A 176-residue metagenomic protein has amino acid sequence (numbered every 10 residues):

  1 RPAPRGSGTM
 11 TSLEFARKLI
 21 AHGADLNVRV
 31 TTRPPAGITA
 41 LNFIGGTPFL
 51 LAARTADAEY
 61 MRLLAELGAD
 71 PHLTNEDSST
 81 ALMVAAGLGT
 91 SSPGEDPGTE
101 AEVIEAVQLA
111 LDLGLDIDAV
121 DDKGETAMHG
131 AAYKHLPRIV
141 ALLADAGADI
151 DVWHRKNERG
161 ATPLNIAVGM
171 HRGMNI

Functional and structural regions predicted by a protein language model:
R1-S12, I38-I44, L51-D57, V84-V103 (+2 more regions): Ankyrin repeat A-helix N-terminal signature
G6, L13-F15, N27-R29: Solenoidal tandem-repeat scaffolds enriched in leucines and small polar residues
R17-D25, R62-D70, Q108-D116, A141-D149: Ankyrin repeat domain, specifically the short helix-to-loop turn at the C-terminus of the second helix of each repeat
V30, N42, N75, D121 (+1 more regions): Ankyrin repeat boundary/linker residues
R33, G45, S78, G124 (+1 more regions): Start-of-repeat signature of ankyrin repeats
E76-S79, G87, G98-Q108, D116 (+1 more regions): Eukaryotic tandem repeat interaction scaffolds
K123-E125, H129-N175: Ankyrin-repeat and related helical/solenoid repeat scaffolds used for protein-protein interactions
